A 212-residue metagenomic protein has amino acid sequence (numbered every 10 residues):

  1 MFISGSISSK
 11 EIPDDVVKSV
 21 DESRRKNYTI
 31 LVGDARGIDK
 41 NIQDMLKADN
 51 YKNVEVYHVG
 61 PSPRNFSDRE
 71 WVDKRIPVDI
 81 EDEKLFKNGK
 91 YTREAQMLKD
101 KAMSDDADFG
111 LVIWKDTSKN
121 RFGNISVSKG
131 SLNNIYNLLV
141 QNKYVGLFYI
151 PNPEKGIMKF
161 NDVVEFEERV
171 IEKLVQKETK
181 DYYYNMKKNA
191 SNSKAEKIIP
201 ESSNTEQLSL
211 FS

Functional and structural regions predicted by a protein language model:
M1-S8: STAS-typified acidic loop motif
S9-V164: Acidic/glycine-enriched connector segments
E81-T92, E178-N204: A conserved mid-domain beta-alpha-beta active-site/ligand-binding segment of alpha/beta enzyme cores
K143-N192: Acidic, PIN/NYN-like endoribonuclease modules and their adjacent C-terminal/linker elements
L208-S212: Positively charged, lysine/arginine-rich intrinsically disordered segments
